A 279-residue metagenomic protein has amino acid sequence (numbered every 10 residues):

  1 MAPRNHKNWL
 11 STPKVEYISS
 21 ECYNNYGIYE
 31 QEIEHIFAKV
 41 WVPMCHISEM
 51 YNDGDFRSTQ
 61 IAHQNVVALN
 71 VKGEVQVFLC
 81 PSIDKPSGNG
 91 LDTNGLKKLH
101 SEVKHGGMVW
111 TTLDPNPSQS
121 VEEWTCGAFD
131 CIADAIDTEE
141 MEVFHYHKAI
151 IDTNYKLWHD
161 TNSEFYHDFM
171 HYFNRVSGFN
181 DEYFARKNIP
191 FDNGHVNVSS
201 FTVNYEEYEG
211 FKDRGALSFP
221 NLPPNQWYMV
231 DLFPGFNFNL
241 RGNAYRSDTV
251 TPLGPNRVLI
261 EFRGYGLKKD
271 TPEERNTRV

Functional and structural regions predicted by a protein language model:
M1-L79, S101-E102: N-terminal pre-ligand scaffold of iron-sulfur
E16, S20-E21, S48, N94 (+3 more regions): Flexible, active-site-adjacent loop/turn segments at secondary-structure boundaries
N25-Y29, S87, N94, I151 (+2 more regions): A structural signal for well-ordered alpha-helical scaffolds and beta->alpha junctions
M44-M50, L91, N225-M229, R263: Short linear motifs in intrinsically disordered
I47, P81-I83, G266: Short, solvent-exposed coil/turn elements at secondary-structure transition points
M50-N52, Q60-I61, D92-L96, V230-D231 (+1 more regions): Short solvent-exposed loop/turn micro-motifs enriched in small/polar/acidic residues
V67-G73, L99-V279: C-terminal catalytic domain of Rieske-type non-heme iron oxygenases
V77, P81, K85-T111: Short Fe-S-cluster ligation motifs
